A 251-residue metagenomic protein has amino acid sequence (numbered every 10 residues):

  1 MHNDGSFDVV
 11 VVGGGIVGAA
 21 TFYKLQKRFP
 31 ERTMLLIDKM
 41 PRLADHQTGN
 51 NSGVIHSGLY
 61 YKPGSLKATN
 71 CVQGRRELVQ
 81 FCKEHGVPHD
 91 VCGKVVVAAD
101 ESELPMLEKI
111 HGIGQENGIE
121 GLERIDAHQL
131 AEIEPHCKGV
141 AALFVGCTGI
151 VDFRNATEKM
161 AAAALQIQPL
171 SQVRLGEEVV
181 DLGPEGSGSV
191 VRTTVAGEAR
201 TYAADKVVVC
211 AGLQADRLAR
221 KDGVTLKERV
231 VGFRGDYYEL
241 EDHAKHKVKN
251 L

Functional and structural regions predicted by a protein language model:
H2-V17, L35: Beta1/beta-strand and adjacent pyrophosphate-binding region of the FAD-binding site in flavoprotein oxidoreductases
V17, R42, Q214: Conserved Rossmann-like nucleotide-cofactor binding loop
A20, L182-L251: Flavin-dependent oxidoreductases
F22, Q26, A163: Gly/Ala-rich phosphate-binding loop of Rossmann-like dinucleotide-binding domains, activating on the conserved
Q26-G49: Glycine-rich FAD pyrophosphate-binding loop
P30-E31, K83, P135, P169: Proline-centered flexible-loop/turn and helix-kink motifs
G53-I133, G139: Dinucleotide-binding Rossmann-like beta1-alpha1 core, especially the glycine-rich loop that anchors the ADP
L143-K206, C210, Q214: Helical element adjacent to the flavin cofactor pocket in flavoenzyme catalytic cores
